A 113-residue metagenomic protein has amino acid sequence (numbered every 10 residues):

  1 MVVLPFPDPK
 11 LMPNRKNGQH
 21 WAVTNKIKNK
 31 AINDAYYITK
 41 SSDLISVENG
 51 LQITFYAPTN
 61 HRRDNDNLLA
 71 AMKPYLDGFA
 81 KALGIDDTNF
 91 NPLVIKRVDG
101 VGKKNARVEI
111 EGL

Functional and structural regions predicted by a protein language model:
M1-L113: Catalytic phosphate/metal-binding cores of nucleic-acid and nucleotide-processing enzymes, i.e., regions that mediate
